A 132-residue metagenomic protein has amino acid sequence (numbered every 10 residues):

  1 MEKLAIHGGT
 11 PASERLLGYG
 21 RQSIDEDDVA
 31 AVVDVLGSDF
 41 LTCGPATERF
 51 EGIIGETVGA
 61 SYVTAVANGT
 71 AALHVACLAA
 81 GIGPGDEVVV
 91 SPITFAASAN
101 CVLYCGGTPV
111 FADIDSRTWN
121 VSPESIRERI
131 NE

Functional and structural regions predicted by a protein language model:
M1-L41, P45: N-terminal "arm"/small-domain region of PLP-dependent enzymes with the aminotransferase-like
E26-A30, D34-G37, E48-G59, E124-E132: Replace "anionic and nucleotidyl ligands
F40-E87, C101-C105, V110-D113: Phosphate-binding glycine-rich loop
T94-A99: Conserved coil-to-alpha-helix start sites within the AMP-binding
G107-E132: PLP-dependent aminotransferase-class I/II
